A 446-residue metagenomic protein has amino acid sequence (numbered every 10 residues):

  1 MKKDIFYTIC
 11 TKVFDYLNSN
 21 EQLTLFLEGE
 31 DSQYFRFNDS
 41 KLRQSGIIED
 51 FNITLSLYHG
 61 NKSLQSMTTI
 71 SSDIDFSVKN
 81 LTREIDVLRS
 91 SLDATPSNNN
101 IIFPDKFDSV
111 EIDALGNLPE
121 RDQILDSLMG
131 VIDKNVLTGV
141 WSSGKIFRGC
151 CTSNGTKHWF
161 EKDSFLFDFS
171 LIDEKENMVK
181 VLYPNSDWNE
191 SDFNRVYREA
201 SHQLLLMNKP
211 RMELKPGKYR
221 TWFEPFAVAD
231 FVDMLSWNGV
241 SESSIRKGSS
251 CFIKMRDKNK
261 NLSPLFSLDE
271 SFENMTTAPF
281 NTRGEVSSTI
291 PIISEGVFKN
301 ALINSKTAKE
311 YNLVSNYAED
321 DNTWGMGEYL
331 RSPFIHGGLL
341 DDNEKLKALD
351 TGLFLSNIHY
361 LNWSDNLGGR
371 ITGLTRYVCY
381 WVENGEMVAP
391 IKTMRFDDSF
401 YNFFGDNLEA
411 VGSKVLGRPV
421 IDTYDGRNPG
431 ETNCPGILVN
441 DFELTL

Functional and structural regions predicted by a protein language model:
M1-A278, E285-S288, S294-V297, E386 (+2 more regions): Active-site bordering "gate/hinge" segments that shape substrate access to catalytic or cofactor-binding pockets
R256-L446: Dual-mode signal for accessory low-complexity, basic/Gly-rich regions
